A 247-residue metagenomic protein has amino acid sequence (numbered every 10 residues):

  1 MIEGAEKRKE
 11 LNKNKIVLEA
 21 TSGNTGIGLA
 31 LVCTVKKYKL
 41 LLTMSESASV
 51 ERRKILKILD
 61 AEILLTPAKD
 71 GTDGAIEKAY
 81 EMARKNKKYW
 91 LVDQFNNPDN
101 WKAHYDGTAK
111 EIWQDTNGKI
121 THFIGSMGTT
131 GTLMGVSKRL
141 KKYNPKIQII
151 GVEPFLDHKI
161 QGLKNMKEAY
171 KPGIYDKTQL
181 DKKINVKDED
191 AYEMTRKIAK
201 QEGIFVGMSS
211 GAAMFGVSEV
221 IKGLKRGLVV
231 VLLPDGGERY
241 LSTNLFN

Functional and structural regions predicted by a protein language model:
M1-N247: PLP-dependent amino-acid enzyme catalytic core
